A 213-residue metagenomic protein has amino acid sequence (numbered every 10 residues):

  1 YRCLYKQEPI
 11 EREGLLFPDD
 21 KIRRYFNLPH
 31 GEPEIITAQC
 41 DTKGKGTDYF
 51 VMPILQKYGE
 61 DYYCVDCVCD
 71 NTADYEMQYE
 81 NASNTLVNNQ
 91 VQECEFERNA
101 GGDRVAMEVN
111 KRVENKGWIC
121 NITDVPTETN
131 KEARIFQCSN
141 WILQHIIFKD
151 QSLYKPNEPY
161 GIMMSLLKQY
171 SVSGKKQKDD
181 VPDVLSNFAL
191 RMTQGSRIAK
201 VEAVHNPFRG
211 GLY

Functional and structural regions predicted by a protein language model:
Y1, Y5, C138, V184: A residue-level signal for conserved active-site and pocket-lining positions in enzyme catalytic cores
Y1-C40: ATPase catalytic-site recognition across NTP-hydrolyzing enzymes
E8, R12, L16, P53-S173: Mg2+-dependent endonuclease catalytic cores in nucleic-acid-processing enzymes, primarily RNase H-like
H30-K57, V184: Gly/Thr-rich phosphate-binding beta-strand-loop-beta motif of the actin/hexokinase/Hsp70
T37-Q39, I146-K149, V201: Short hydrophobic beta-strand segments
Q177-K178: Short glycine/threonine-rich catalytic loop with a Thr-x-Gly-x-Asp
N187-Y213: Acidic two-metal-ion nuclease catalytic site recognized across multiple nuclease folds, prominently DnaQ/RNase D-T
